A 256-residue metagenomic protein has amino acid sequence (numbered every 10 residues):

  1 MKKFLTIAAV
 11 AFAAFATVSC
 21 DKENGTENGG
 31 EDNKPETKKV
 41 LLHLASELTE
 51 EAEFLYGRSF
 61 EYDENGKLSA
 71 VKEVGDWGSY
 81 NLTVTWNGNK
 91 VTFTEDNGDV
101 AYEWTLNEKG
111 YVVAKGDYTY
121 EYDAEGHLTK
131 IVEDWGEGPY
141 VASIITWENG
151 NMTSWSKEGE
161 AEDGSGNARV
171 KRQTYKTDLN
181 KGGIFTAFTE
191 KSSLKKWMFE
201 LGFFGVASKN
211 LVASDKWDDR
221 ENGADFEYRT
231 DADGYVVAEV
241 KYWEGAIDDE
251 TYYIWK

Functional and structural regions predicted by a protein language model:
M1-F4, D21-K22: Positively charged n-region of N-terminal signal peptides that target proteins for export
L5-F12: Sec-dependent signal peptide hydrophobic core
A16-S19: C-terminal motif of bacterial Sec signal peptides marking the signal peptidase cleavage site
K22-K256: Buried hydrophobic residues that stabilize the cores of well-folded domains
